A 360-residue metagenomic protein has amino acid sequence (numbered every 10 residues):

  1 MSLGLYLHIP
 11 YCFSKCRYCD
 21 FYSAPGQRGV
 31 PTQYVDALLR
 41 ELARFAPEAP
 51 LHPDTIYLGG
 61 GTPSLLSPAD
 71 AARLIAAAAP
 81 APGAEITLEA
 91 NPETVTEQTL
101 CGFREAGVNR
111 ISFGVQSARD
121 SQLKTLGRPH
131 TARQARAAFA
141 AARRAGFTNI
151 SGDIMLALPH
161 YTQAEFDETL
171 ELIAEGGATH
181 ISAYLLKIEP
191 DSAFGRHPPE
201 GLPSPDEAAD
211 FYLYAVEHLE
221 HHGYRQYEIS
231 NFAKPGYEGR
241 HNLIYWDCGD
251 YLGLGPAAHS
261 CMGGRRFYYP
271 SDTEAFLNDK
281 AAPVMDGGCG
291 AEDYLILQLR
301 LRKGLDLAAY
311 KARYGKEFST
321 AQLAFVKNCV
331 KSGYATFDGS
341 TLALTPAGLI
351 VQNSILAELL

Functional and structural regions predicted by a protein language model:
M1-I9: Immediate flanking context of iron-sulfur cluster ligation sites
S2, S23-F45, H52-K316: C-terminal scaffold of the Radical SAM
P10-F21: Local cysteine-cluster metal-coordination motifs and their immediate loop/turn environment, predominantly Fe-S cluster
K316-N328: Short amphipathic alpha-helical interaction segments
K331-S340: A short, conserved structural fragment
T341-T345: Minor-groove-contacting beta-hairpin "wing" of winged helix-turn-helix DNA-binding domains
A347-L360: Short, amphipathic alpha-helical interaction segments positioned at domain boundaries
